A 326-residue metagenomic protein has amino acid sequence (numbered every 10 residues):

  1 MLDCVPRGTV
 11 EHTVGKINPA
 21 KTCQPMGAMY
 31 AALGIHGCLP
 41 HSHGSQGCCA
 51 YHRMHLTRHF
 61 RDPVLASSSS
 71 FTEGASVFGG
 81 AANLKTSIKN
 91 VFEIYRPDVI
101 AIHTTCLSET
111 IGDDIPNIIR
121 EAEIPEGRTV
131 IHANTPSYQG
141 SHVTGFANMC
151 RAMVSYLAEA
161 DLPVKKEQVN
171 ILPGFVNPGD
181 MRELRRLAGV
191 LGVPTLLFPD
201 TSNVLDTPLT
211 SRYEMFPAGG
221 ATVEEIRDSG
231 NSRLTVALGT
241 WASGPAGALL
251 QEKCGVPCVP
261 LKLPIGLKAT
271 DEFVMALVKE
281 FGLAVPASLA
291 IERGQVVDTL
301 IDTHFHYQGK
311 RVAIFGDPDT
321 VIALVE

Functional and structural regions predicted by a protein language model:
M1-E326: An N-terminal assembly and electron-transfer interface module characteristic of large anaerobic redox and radical
